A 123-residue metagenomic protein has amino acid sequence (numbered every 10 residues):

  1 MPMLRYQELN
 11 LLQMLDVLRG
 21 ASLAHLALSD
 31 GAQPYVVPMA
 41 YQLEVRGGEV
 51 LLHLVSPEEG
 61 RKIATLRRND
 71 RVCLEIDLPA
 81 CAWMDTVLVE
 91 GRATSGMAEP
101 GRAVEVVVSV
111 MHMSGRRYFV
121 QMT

Functional and structural regions predicted by a protein language model:
M1-R19: Extreme N-terminal tail/first-helix region
R19-A21, P34, T86, G101: Short solvent-exposed loop/turn micro-motifs enriched in small/polar/acidic residues
A21-P57: Short beta-strand segments
H25, E49-H53, C73, V107 (+1 more regions): General beta-strand recognition
G31, S95, F119: Short, electropositive, low-hydrophobicity segments enriched in small/polar residues
E58-V104, V110-H112: Short, structured beta-strand-loop surface elements
R117-T123: Short, charged, intrinsically disordered terminal tails
